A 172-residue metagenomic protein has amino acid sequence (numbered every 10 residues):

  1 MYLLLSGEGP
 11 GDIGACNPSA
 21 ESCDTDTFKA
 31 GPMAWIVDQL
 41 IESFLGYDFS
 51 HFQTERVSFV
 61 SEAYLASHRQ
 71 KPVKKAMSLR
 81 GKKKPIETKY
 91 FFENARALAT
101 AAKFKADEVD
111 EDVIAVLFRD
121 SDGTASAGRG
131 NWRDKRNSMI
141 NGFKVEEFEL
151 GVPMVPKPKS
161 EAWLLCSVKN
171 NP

Functional and structural regions predicted by a protein language model:
M1, D112-V113, E146-G151: Short glycine-/polar-rich loops that comprise or flank the Walker A/P-loop and associated switch/sensor motifs
M1-S78, Y90: Domain-level signal for Mg2+-assisted phosphodiester chemistry and nucleotide/NA-binding surfaces in nucleic-acid
L5-P10, E111-T124: Acidic beta-strand-to-loop metal/phosphate-binding motif
D26-V37, T88-K103, S126-G142: Well-ordered, non-membrane alpha-helical segments in soluble/globular domains
E42-S50, A97-V109, I140-V145: Alpha-helix termini
A66-D107: A broadly used, surface-exposed interaction patch
R119-P172: Activity-critical C-terminal alpha-helical subdomain
